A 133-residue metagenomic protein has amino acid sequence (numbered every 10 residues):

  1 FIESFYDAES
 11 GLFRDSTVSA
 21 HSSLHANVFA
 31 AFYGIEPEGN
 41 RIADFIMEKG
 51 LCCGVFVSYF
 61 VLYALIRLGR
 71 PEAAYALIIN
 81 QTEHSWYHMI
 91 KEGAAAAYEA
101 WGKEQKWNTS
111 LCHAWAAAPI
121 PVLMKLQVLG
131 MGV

Functional and structural regions predicted by a protein language model:
F1-V133: Active-site core of glycosidic bond-cleaving carbohydrate-active enzymes
